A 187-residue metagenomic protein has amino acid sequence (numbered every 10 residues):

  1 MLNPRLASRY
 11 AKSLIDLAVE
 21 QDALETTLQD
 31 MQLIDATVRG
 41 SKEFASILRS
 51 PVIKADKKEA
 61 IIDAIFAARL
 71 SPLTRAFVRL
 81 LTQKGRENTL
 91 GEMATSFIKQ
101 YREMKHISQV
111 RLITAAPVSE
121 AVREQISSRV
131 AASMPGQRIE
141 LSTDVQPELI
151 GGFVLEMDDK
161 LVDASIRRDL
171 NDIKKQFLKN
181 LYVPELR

Functional and structural regions predicted by a protein language model:
M1-R187: Elongated, mostly alpha-helical coiled-coil "stalk/stator" tethers of large membrane protein machines
